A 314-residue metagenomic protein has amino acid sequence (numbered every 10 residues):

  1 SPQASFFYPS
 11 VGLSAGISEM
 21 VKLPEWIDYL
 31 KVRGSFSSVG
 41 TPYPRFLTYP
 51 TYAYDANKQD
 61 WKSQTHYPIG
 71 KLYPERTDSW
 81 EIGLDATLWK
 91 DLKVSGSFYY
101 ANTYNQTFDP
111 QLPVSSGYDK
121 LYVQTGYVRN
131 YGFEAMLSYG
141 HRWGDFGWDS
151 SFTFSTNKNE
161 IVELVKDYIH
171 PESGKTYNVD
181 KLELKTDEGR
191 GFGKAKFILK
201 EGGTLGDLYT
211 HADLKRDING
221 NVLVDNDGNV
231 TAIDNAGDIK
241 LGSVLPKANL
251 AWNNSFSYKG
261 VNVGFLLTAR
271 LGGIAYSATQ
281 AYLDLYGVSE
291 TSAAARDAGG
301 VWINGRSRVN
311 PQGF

Functional and structural regions predicted by a protein language model:
S1, P113-G117, P171, G237 (+3 more regions): Surface-exposed, low-complexity loop segments enriched in small/polar and acidic residues
S1-T186: Extracellular/periplasmic, surface-exposed regions of secreted and cell-surface proteins
Y43-Y54, K166-T176, K200, S255 (+2 more regions): Membrane-proximal, glycine/serine-rich, low-complexity loop/turn segments characteristic of large bacterial
Q64-H66, N235, P246-K247: Flexible glycine/proline-enriched surface loops and loop-helix/loop-strand junctions
T103-Y104, A232-D234, G242, G272-I274: A short local loop/turn or secondary-structure capping micro-motif enriched for an aromatic residue
V123, R142-V244, D284, S292 (+2 more regions): Conserved small-residue
D149-S151, S243-L271, A295, N304-R306 (+1 more regions): Conserved C-terminal beta-signal and adjacent last beta-strands/turns of outer-membrane beta-barrel proteins
R270-F314: Extracytoplasmic gating/loop element in the C-terminal half of outer-membrane beta-barrel translocons and assembly
